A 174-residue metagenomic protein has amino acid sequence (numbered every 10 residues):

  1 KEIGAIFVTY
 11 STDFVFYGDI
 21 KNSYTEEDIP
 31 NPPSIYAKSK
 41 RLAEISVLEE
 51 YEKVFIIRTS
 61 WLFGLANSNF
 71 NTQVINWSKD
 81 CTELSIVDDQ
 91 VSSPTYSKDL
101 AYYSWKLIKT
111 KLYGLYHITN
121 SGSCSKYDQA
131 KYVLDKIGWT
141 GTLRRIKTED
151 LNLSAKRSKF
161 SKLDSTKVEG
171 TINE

Functional and structural regions predicted by a protein language model:
K1-V8: NAD(P)-cofactor binding segment of oxidoreductase domains
V8-T9, I56: Hydrophobic residues in well-ordered beta-strands that form the structural core
T12, T59, N120: Short acidic donor-binding/metal-coordinating loop in glycosyltransferase active sites
V15-I57, L62: Catalytic helix-loop patch of NAD(P)-dependent Rossmann-fold dehydrogenases
S34, S92-T95, C124, L163 (+1 more regions): Residue-level signal for the nucleotide or nucleotide-sugar donor/cofactor binding architecture
I45-S92, K98-D99, W105: NAD(P)-dependent short-chain dehydrogenase/reductase
D80, Y103, T110-F160: Mid/C-terminal beta-alpha module of Rossmann-like enzyme folds, strongest in SDR-family dehydrogenases/epimerases
I86-V91, Y116-C124, T171: Glycine-rich Rossmann NAD(P)(H)-binding loop
